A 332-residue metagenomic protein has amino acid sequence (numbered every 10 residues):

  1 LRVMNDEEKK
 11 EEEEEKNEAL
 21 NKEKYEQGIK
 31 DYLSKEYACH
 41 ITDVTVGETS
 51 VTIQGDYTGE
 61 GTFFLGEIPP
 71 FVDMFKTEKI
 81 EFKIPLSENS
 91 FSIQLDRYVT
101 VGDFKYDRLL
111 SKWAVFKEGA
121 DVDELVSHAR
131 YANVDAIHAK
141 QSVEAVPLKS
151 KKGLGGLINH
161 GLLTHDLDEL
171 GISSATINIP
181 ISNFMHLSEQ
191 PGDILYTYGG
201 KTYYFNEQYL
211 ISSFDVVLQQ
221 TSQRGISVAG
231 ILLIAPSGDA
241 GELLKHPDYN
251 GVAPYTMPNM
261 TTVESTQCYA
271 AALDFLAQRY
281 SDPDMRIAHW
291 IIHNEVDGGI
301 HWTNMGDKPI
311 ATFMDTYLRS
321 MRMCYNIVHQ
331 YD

Functional and structural regions predicted by a protein language model:
L1, L65, D103-V122: Short, aromatic- and glycine-rich surface loops/edge beta-strands on solvent-exposed regions
V3-E18: Ser/Thr/Gly/Pro-rich low-complexity, disordered linker/stalk segments of secreted and cell-surface proteins
K16-V46: Short, compositionally biased P/S/T/A/G/V-rich stretches that sit at domain boundaries
V46-G59: Aromatic/hydrophobic beta-strand junction motif of beta-rich domains
D56-F82: Extended low-complexity, serine/threonine- and proline-enriched intrinsically disordered segments
K83-F104: Aromatic sugar-binding surface patches on proteins that engage polysaccharides or sugar-phosphate polymers
V126-I181: Boundary/entry segment of secreted carbohydrate-active catalytic domains
S174-D332: Substrate-binding cleft and catalytic face of glycoside hydrolase catalytic domains, especially the flexible beta-alpha
